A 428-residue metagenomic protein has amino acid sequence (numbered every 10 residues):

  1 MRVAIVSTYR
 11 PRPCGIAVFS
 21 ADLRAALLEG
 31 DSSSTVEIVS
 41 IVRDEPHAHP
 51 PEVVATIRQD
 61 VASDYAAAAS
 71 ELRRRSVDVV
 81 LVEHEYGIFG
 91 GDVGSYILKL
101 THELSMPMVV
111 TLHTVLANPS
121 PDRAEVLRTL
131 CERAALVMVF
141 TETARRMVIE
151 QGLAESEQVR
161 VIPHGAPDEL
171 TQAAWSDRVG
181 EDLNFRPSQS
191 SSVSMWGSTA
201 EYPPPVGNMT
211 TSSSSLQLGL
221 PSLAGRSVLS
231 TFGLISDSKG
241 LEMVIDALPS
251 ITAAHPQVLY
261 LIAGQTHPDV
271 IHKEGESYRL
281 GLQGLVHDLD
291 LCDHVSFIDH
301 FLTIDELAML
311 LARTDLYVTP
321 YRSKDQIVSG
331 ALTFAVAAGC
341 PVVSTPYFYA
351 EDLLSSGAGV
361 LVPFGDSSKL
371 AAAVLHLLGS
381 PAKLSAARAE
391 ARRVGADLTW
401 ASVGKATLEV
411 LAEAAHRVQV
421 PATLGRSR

Functional and structural regions predicted by a protein language model:
I5, E181-S192, P205, P221-K239 (+2 more regions): Conserved donor-binding/catalytic core segment of Leloir-type glycosyltransferases
S120, R133-V159, A166-R178: A short, active-site helix/loop in glycosyltransferases that binds the activated sugar's phosphate group
A135, H294-H300, M309-Q326, C340: Acidic donor-binding loop of glycosyltransferase active sites
S194, E201-P203, K273-F301, D305: Nucleotide-activated donor-binding/catalytic signature segment of Leloir-type glycosyltransferases, i.e., the conserved
V336-A337, P341-S344: Short hydrophobic beta-strand element within catalytic cores of glycosyltransferases and related nucleotide-activated
S356, V360-S367, H376-A382: Conserved acidic donor-binding segment of nucleotide-sugar-dependent glycosyltransferases
K383-D397: A short, well-ordered alpha-helix in the C-terminal region of glycosyltransferases
W400-R428: C-terminal alpha-helical cap of glycosyltransferases
